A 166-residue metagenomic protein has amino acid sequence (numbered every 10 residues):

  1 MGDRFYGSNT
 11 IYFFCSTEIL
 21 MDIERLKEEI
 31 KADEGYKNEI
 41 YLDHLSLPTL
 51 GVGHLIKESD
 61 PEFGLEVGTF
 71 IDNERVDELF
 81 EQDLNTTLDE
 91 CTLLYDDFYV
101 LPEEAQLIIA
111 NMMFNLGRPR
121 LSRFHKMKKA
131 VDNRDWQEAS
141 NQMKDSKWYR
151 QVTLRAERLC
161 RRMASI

Functional and structural regions predicted by a protein language model:
F5, F13-E39, L45-S46, H54-E58 (+5 more regions): Long, amphipathic alpha-helical surface segments
L50: Conserved functional hotspot residues at active sites or interaction interfaces
P61-I71: Extracellular beta-sheet repeat scaffolds used for adhesion and glycan interaction
E66, D96, K126-K129: Short, flexible active-site loop motifs that bind/organize anionic cofactors or intermediates
T86-L121: Active-site nucleophile-His-acid catalytic modules used for acyl/amide transfer and hydrolysis across diverse enzymes
